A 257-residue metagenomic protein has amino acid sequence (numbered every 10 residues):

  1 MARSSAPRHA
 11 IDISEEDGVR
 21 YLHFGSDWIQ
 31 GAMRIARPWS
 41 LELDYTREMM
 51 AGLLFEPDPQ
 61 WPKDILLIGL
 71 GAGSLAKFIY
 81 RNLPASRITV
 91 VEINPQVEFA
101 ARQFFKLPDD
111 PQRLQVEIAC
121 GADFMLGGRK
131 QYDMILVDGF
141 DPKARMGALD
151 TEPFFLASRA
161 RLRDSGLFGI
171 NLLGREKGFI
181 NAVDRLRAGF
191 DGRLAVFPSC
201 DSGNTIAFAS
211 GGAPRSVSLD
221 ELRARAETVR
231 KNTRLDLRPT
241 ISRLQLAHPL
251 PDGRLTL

Functional and structural regions predicted by a protein language model:
M1-A6, R185-G189: Short, solvent-exposed secondary-structure boundary motifs
A2-E15, Y21, I29-P38, D44 (+1 more regions): SAM/dcSAM-binding transferase cores
A2-S4, E15-D17, L22, R37-D164 (+2 more regions): The AdoMet/dcAdoMet-binding core of the Class I SAM-like
D27-G31, F140-K143: A short, flexible beta-alpha/helix-coil linker loop
A85-R87, P111-R113, S165, D191-R193 (+1 more regions): A generic structural signal for alpha->beta connector loops
M146, E152-S218: C-terminal substrate-binding/active-site "lid" region of AdoMet-derived donor-dependent transferases
